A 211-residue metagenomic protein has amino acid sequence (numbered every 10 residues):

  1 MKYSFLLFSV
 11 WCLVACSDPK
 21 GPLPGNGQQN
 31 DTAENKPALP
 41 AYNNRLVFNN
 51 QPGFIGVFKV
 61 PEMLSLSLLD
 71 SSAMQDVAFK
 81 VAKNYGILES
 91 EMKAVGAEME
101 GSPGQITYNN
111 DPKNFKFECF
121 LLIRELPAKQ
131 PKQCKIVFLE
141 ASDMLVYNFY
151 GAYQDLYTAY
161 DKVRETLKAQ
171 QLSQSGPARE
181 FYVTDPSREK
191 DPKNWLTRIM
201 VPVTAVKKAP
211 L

Functional and structural regions predicted by a protein language model:
M1-G25: Bacterial Sec-dependent N-terminal signal peptides
C16-L211: A solvent-exposed interaction/effector surface
